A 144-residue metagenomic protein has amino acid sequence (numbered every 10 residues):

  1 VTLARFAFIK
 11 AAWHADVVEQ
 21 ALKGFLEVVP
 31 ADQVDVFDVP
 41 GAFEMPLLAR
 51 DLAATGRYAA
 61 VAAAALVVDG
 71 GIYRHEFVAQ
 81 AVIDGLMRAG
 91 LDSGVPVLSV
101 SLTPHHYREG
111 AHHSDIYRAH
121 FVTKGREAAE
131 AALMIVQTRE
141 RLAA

Functional and structural regions predicted by a protein language model:
T2-A4, A31-D32, G56-A59, D92-L98: Short coil/turn connectors at secondary-structure junctions
L3-D38: Glycine-rich phosphate/diphosphate-binding loop of Rossmann-like nucleotide-binding domains
A12-W13, V39, A65-V67, L102-H106: Short, ordered loop/turn segments at secondary-structure junctions
A15-E19, K23, V39-A42, E76 (+2 more regions): Electropositive phosphate-/nucleotide-binding environments in soluble metabolic enzymes
E19-A21, P46-R50, I72-E76, E109-H113: Short, well-ordered secondary-structure micro-motifs
V28-T55: Active-site rim loops that border cofactor/substrate pockets in soluble metabolic enzymes
L48-L86, G90: Glycine-rich phosphate-binding loop
Q80-A144: C-terminal binding/interaction regions
